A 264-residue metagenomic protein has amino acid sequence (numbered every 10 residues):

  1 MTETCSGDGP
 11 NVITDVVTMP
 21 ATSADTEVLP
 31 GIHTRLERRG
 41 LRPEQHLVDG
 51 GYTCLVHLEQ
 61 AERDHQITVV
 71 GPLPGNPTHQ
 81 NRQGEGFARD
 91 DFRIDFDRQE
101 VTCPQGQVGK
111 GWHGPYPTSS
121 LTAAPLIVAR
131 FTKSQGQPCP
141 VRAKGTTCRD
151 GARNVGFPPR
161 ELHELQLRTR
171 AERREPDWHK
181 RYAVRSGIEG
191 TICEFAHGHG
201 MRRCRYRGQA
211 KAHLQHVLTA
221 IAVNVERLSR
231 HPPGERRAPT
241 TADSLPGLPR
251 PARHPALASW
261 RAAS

Functional and structural regions predicted by a protein language model:
M1-S264: Anion-binding and metal-coordination hotspots
